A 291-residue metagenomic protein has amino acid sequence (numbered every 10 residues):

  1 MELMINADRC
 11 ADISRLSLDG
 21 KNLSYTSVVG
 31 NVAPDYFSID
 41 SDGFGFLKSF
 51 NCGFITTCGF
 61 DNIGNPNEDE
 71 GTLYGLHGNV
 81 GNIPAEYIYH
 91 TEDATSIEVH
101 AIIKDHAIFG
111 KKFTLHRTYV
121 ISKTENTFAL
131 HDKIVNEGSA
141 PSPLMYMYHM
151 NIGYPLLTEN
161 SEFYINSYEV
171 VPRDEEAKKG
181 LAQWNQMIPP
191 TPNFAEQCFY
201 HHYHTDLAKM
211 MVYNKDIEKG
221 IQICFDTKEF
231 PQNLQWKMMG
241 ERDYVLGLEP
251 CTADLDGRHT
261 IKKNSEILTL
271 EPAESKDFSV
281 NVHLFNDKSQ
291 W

Functional and structural regions predicted by a protein language model:
M1-A129, P141-P143, N151-P189, H201-W291: Surface-exposed acidic/polar loop and edge beta-strand patches at domain peripheries
M147: A short beta-loop-beta micro-motif enriched in histidine and acidic residues
T191-N193: A general structural motif
A195-Q197: C-terminal beta-strand-rich structural cap/linker in extracellular carbohydrate-active enzymes
